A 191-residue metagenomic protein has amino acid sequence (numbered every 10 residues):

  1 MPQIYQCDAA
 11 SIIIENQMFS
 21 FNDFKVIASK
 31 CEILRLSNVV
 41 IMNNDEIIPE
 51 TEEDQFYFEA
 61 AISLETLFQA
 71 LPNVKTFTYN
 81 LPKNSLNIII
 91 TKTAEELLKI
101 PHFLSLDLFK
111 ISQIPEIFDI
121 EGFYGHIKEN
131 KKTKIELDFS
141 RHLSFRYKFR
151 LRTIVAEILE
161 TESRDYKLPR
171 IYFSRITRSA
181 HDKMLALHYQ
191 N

Functional and structural regions predicted by a protein language model:
M1-N191: The conserved beta-strand core of Leucine-Rich Repeat
